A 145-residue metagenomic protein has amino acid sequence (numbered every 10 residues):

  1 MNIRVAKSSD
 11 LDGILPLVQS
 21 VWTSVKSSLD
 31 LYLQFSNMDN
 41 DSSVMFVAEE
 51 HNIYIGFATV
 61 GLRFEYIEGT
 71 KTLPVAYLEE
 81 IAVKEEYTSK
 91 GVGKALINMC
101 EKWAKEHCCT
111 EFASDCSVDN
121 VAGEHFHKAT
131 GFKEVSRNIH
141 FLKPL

Functional and structural regions predicted by a protein language model:
M1-N2: Extreme N-terminal starter segment of soluble prokaryotic enzymes
V5-S9, P16, S20-L73, E79 (+1 more regions): Acetyl-CoA-dependent GNAT
R63-E65, E86, D119: Short coil/turn motifs at secondary-structure junctions
E79, K84, S117: Residue-level recognition of the GNAT/N-acetyltransferase active site
V83, S89-K102, A129: Conserved acetyl-CoA-binding loop-helix of GNAT-fold acetyltransferases
K94, E106, V118-R137: Conserved active-site alpha-helix within GNAT-family acetyltransferase domains
I97, A104-C116: Conserved GNAT acetyl-CoA-binding A-motif
L142-L145: Short beta-strand-to-coil "C-cap" segments at the C-terminal boundary of structured domains/repeats, marking
